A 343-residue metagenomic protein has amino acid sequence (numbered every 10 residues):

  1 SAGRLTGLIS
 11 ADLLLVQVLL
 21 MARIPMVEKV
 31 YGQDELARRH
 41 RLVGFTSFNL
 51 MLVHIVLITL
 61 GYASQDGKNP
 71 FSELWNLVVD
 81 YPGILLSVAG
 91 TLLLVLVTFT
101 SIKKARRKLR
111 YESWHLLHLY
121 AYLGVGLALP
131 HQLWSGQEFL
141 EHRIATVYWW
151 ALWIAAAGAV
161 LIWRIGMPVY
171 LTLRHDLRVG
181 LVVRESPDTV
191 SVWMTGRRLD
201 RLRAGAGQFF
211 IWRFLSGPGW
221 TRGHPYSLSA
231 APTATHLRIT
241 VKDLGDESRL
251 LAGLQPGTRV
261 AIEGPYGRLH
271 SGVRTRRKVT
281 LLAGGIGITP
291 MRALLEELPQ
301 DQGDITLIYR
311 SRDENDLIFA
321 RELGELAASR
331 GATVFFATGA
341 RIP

Functional and structural regions predicted by a protein language model:
S1-L161: Membrane-embedded alpha-helical bundles of multi-pass integral membrane proteins
G3, V169-A261, H270, D304-T306 (+3 more regions): Ferredoxin-reductase
F48, L215-G217, P265: Short, surface-exposed secondary-structure boundary micro-motifs
R110, I144-A151, I162-R184: Canonical alpha-helical transmembrane segment with a positive-inside/aromatic-interface signature
W153-G166, P256-G267: Short, structured interface segments
P265-T275: A short, basic/flexible loop-to-alpha-helix module at the beginning of a structural domain
T280, G284, E296, D304-P343: Cytosolic C-terminal regulatory domains/tails of membrane transporters and channels
I288-Q300: Histidine-anchored nucleotide/phosphate-binding helix
